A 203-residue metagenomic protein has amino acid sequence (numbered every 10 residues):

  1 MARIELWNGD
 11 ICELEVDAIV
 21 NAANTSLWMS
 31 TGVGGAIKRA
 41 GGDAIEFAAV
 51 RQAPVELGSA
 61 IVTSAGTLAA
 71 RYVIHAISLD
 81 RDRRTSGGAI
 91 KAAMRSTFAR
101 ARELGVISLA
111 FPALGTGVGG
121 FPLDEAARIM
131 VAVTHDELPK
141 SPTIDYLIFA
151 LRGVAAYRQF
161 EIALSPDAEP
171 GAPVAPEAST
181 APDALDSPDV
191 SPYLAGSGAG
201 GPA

Functional and structural regions predicted by a protein language model:
M1-E103: Glycine-/small-residue-enriched capping loops at alpha/beta junctions
R81-A203: Phosphate/ribose-phosphate-bearing ligand recognition and processing surfaces, centered on ADP-ribose/NAD(+/P+) systems
